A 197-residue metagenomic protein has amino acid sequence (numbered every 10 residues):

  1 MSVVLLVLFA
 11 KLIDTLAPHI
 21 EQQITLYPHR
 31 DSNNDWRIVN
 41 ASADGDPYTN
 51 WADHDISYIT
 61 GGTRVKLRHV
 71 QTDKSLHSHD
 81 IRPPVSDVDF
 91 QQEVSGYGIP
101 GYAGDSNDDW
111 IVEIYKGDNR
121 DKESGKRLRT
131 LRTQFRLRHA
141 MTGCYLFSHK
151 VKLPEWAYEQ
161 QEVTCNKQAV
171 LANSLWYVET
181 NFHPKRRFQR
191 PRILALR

Functional and structural regions predicted by a protein language model:
M1-R197: Lectin-like carbohydrate-binding module/patch detector with strong preference for beta-trefoil
